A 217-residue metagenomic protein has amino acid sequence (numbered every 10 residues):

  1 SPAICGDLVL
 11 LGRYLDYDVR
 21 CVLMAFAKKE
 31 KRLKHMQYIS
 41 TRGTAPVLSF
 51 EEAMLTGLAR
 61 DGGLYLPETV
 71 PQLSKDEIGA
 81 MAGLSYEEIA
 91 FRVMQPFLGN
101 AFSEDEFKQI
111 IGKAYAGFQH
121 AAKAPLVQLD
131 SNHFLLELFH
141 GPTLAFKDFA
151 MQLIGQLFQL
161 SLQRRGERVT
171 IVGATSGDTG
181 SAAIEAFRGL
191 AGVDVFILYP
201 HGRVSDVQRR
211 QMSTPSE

Functional and structural regions predicted by a protein language model:
S1-P2: Intrinsically disordered, low-complexity segments enriched in serine/proline and basic residues
D7, Y14-D16: Intrinsic-disorder-associated, low-complexity terminal segments enriched in Asp/Asn/His/Tyr and depleted of Lys/Arg
L11-G12, R20: A composition-driven signal for long, intrinsically disordered, charge-rich low-complexity tracts
Y14, R32-E217: PLP-dependent amino-acid enzyme catalytic core
